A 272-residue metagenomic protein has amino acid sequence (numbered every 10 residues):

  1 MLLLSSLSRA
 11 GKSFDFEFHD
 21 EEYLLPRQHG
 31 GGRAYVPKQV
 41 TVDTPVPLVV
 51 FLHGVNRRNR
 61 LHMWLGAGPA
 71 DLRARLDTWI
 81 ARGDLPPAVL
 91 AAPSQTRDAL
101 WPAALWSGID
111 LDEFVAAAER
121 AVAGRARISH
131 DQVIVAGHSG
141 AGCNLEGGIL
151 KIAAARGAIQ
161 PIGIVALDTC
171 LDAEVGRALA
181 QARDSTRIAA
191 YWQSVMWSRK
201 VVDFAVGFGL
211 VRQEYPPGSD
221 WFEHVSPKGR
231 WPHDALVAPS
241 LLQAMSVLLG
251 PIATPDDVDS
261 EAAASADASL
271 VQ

Functional and structural regions predicted by a protein language model:
M1-L48, N56, A88, G207-Q213 (+1 more regions): A domain-start/cap signature at the N-terminus of enzymes
V40, T44, P102-G140: Gly/Ser-rich "nucleophile elbow"/oxyanion-hole loop immediately N-terminal to the catalytic nucleophile in hydrolases
L48, L52-E119: Active-site machinery of serine-nucleophile hydrolases
L48-L52, V89-P93, Q132-G137, G163-L167 (+2 more regions): Structural recognition of the beta-strand scaffold that forms the well-ordered cores of secreted hydrolase catalytic
F51-H62, A123, H138, L150 (+3 more regions): Cell-envelope and extracellular/periplasmic
R58-L61, A99-P102, C143-L145, D172-R177 (+2 more regions): Extracytoplasmic/secreted cell-surface and envelope-processing proteins
H130-D184: Primarily recognizes the serine-hydrolase "nucleophile elbow" in alpha/beta-hydrolase and SGNH/GDSL folds
A189-Q272: C-terminal catalytic histidine-bearing segment of alpha/beta-hydrolase fold enzymes
